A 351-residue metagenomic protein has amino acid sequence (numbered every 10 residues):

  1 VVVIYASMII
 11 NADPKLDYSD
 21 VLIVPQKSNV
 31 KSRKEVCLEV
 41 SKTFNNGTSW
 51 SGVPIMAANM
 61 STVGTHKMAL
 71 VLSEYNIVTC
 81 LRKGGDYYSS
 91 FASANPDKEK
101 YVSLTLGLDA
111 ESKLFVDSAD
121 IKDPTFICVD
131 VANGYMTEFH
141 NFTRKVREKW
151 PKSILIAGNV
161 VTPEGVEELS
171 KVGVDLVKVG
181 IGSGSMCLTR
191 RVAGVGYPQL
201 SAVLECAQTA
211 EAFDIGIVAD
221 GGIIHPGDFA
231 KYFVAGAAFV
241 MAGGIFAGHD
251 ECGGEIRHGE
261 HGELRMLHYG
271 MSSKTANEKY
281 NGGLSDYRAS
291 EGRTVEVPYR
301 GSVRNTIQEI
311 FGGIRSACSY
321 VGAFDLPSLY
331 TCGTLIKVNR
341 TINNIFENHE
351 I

Functional and structural regions predicted by a protein language model:
V3-K31, V172, G194-A219, I223-I351: Alpha/beta catalytic cores of nucleotide-metabolism and tRNA/nucleoside-modifying enzymes
I4-G216, G244-H249, I345: Active-site entrance/lid segments in N-terminal catalytic domains of soluble metabolic enzymes
